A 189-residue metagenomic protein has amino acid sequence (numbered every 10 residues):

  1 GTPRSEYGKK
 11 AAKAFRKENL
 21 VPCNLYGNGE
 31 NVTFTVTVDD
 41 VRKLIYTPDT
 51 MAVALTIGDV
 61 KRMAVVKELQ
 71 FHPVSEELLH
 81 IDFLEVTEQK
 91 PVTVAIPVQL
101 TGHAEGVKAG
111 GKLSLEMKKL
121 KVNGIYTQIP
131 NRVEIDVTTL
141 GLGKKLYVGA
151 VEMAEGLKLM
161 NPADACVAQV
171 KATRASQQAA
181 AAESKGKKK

Functional and structural regions predicted by a protein language model:
G1-K189: Acidic, negatively charged sequence tracts
